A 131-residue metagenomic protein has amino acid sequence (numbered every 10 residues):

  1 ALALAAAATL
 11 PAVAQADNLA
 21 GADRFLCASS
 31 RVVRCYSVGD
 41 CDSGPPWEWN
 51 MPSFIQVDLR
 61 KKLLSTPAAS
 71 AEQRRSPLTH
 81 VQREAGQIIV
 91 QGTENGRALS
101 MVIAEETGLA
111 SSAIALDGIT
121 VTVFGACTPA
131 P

Functional and structural regions predicted by a protein language model:
A1-L2: Bacterial N-terminal signal peptides that target proteins for export
T9-V13: N-terminal signal peptide c-region/cleavage motif recognized by signal peptidases
A14-N18: Boundary at the C-terminal end of the N-terminal hydrophobic targeting segment
G21-K61: Short, solvent-exposed loop/hinge segments that bridge or flank secondary-structure elements
P45, L116-P131: Edge beta-strand at a domain terminus
Q56-L63, R83-G86, V102-A110, A130: Short, solvent-exposed coil/turn segments at beta-strand boundaries
L59-A98: Contiguous, well-ordered beta-strand patches that form the walls/edges of small beta-barrel/beta-sandwich domains
V102-I103, A110-T122: Short, exposed beta-strand-loop hairpins at the edges of beta-sheets in extracellular/periplasmic proteins
